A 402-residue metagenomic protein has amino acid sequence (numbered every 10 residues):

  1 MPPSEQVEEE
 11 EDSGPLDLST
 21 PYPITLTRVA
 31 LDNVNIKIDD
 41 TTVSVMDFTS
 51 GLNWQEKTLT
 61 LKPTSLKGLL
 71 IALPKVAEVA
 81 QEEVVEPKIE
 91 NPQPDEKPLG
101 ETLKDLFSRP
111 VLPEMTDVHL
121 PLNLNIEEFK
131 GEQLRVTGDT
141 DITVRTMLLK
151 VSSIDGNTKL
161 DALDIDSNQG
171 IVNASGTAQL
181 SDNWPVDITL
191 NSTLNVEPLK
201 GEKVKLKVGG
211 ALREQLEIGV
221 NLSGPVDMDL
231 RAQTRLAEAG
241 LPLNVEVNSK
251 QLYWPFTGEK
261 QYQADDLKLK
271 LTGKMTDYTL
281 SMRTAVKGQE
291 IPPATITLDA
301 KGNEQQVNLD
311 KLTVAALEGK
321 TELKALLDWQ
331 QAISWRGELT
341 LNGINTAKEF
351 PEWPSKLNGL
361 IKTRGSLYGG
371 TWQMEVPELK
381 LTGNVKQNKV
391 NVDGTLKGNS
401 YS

Functional and structural regions predicted by a protein language model:
M1, D12-P23, I36-I38, V45-T58 (+22 more regions): Extended lipid/amphipathic-ligand handling interfaces
M1-P3, L61-E83: Intrinsically disordered, low-complexity glycine/proline-rich and charged
Q6-D12, E82-K97: Acidic, proline-/serine-/threonine-rich low-complexity intrinsically disordered repeat tracts
A30, K130-E132, G156-T158, Q251-L252 (+3 more regions): Short Pro/Gly-enriched beta-strand edge/turn motifs at strand-loop
P198: Conserved short alpha-helical segments that host acidic/polar catalytic motifs at enzyme active sites
K250-Q251, D265: Outer-membrane beta-barrel channel domains
